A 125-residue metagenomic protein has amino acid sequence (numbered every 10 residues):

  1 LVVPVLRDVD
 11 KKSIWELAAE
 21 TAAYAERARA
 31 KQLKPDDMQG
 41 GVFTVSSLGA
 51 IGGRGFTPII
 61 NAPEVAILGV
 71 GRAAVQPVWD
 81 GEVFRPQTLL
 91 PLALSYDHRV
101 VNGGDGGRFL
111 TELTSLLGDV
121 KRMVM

Functional and structural regions predicted by a protein language model:
L1-M125: C-terminal catalytic/motor cores of large multi-domain enzyme assemblies
